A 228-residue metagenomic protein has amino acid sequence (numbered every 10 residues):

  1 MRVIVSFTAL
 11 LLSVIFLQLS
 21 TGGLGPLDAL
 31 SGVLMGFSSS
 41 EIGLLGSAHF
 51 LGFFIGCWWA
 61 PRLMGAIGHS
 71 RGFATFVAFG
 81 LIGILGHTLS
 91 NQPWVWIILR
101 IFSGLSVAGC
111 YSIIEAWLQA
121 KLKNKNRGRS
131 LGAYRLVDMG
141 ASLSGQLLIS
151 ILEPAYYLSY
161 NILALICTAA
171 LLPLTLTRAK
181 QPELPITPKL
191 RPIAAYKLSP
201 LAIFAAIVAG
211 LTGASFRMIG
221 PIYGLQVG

Functional and structural regions predicted by a protein language model:
V3-F50, A202, A206, A214-Y223 (+1 more regions): Helix-loop boundary and gating motifs at the non-cytosolic
F50-W58, S142-L143: Residue-level signature of mid-helix packing/kink "hotspots" within the transmembrane helices of 12-pass Major
G56-H69, E153: Helix-to-loop junctions at the C-terminal end of transmembrane segments in multipass secondary transporters
G68, L89-N91: Helix-breaking motifs and short loop linkers at transmembrane-helix boundaries and internal kinks in secondary membrane
R71-L85: Structural signature of the two symmetry-related core transmembrane helices
W94-F102: Paired small-residue
I101-L136: Cytoplasmic helix-loop-helix junction between adjacent transmembrane helices in 12-TM secondary transporters
A164-L184: C-terminal membrane-cytosol helix-exit motif in multi-pass small-molecule transporters
